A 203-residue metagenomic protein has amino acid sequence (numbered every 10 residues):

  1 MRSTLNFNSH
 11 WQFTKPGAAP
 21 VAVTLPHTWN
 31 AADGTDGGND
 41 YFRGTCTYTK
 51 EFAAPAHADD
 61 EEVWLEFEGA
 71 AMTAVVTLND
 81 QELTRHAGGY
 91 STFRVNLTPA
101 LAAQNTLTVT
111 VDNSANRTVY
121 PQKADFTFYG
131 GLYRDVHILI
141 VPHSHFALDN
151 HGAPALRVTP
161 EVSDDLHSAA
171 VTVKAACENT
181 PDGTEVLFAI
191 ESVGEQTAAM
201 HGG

Functional and structural regions predicted by a protein language model:
S3-L5, S9-P16, N39, R43-D149 (+3 more regions): Accessory beta-strand-rich segments of carbohydrate-active enzymes
S9-W11, L156-P160, E191: Generic structural motif
W11, A18-G34: Extracellular glycan-recognition surfaces and repeat-rich motifs
H27-W29, G89-S91, H201-G203: A short, sequence-level motif marking secondary-structure junctions
D33, E82, Y90, P160-V162: Short, well-ordered turn and helix-capping elements at secondary-structure junctions
V76-L78, L166-G202: Beta-strand-rich binding/interaction modules
H143-N179: Surface beta-strand/loop "capping" patches
